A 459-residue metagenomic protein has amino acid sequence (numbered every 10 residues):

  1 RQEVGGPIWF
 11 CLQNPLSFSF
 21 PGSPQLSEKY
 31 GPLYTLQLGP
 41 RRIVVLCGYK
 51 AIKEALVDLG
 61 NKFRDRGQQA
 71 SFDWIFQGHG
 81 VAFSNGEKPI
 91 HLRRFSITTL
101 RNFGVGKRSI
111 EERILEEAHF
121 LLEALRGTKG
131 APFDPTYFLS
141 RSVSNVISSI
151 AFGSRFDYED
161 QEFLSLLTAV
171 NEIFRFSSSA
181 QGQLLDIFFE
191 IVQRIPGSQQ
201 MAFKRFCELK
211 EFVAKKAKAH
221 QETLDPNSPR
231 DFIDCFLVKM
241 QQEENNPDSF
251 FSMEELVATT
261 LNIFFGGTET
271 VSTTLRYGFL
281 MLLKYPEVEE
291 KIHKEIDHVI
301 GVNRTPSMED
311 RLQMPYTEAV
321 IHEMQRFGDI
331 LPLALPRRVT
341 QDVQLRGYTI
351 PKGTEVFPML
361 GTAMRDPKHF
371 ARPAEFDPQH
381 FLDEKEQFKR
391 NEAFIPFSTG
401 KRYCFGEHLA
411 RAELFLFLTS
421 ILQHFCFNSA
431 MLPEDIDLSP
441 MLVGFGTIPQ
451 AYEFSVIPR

Functional and structural regions predicted by a protein language model:
R1-P15, P21-I110, D134-P135, L139-V146 (+2 more regions): Cytochrome P450 substrate-recognition site 1
L12-G31, E211, A219, T305-G347 (+3 more regions): Conserved cytochrome P450 K-helix E-x-x-R motif and the immediately C-terminal K′/meander segment
Q37-V44, V105-E116, R126-S149, D157-S165 (+6 more regions): Cytochrome P450
R64, P286-V288, E407-T447: Cytochrome P450 heme-binding "Cys pocket" and the immediately downstream C-terminal segment
R101-V105, R205-L275, N303, S307-D310 (+4 more regions): Conserved cytochrome P450 catalytic core segment spanning the I/J/K helices
V143, I147, L209-V213, E243-D297 (+5 more regions): Central I-helix of cytochrome P450 enzymes
L261, R346, E384-L414, P440-L442: Cytochrome P450 heme-thiolate "Cys pocket" and heme-binding signature region
G328, D342, P358-E386: Conserved cytochrome P450 K-helix/beta-meander segment immediately N-terminal to the heme-binding cysteine loop
